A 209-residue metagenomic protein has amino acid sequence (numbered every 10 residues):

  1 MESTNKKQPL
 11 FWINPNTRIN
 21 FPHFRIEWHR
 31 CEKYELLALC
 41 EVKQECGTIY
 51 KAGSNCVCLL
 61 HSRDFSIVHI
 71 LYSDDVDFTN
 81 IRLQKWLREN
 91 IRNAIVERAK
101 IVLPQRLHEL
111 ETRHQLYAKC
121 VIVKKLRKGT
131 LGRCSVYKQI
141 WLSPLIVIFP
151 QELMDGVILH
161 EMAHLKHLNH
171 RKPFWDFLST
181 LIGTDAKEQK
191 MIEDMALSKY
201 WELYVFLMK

Functional and structural regions predicted by a protein language model:
M1-G156, L165-K209: Active-site-proximal or metal-binding-adjacent scaffold patches in catalytic folds
E161: Walker B catalytic acidic pair
